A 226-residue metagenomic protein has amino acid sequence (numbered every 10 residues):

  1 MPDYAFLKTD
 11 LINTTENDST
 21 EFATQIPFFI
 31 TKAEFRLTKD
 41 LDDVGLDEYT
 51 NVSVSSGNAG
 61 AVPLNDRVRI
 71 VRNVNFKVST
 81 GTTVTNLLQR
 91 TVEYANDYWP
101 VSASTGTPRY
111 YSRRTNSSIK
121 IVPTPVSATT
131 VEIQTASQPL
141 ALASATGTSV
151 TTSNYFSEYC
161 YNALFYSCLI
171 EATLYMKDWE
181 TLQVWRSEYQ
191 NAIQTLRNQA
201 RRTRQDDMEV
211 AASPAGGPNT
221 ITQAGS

Functional and structural regions predicted by a protein language model:
M1-S226: Glycine-enriched, solvent-exposed interface loops adjoining structured elements
